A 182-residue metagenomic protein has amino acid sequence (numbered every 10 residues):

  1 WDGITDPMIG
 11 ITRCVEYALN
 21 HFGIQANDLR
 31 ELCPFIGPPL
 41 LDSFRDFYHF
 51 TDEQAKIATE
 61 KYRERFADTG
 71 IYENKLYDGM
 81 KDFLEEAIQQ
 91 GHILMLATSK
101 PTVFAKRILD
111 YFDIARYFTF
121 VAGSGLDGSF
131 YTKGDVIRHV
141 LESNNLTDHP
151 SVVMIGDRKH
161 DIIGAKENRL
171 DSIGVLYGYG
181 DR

Functional and structural regions predicted by a protein language model:
W1-P34, Y48: Active-site neighborhood of HAD-like aspartate-dependent phosphohydrolases
A18-L19, P39-D52, I108, V140-E142: Helix-loop "lid/cap" segments that line or gate small-molecule binding pockets
Q25, A115-T119, T147: Conserved H-loop
R45-D82, Q90-H92: Metal-dependent phosphoesterase signature
F83-L109: Substrate-recognition element of Asp-dependent hydrolases with the DxDx(T/V) motif
A115-F130: A short, structured active-site edge motif that brings together acidic residues
K133-I162: Conserved Lys-Pro-Asp/Glu-containing loop-to-beta segment of HAD-superfamily phosphomonoesterases, centered on
V153-R182: Acidic, Mg2+-coordinating phosphoryl-transfer loop and its flanking beta/alpha structural elements, shared across
